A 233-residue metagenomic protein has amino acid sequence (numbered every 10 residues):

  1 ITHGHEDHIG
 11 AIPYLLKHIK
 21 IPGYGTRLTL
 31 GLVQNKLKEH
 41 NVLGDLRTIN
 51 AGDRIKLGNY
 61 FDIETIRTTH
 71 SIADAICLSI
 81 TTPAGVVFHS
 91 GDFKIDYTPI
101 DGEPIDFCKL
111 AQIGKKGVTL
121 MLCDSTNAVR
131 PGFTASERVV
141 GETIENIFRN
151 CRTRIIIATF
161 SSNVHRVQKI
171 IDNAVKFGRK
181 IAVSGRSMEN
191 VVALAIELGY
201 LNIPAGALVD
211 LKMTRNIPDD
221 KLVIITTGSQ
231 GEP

Functional and structural regions predicted by a protein language model:
I1, H5-D219, S229-P233: His/Asp/Glu-rich metal-coordinating catalytic cores of metallo-dependent phosphodiesterases/hydrolases acting on
K221-V223: Loop/turn-to-beta-strand initiation segments
I225-T227: Short beta-strand segments
